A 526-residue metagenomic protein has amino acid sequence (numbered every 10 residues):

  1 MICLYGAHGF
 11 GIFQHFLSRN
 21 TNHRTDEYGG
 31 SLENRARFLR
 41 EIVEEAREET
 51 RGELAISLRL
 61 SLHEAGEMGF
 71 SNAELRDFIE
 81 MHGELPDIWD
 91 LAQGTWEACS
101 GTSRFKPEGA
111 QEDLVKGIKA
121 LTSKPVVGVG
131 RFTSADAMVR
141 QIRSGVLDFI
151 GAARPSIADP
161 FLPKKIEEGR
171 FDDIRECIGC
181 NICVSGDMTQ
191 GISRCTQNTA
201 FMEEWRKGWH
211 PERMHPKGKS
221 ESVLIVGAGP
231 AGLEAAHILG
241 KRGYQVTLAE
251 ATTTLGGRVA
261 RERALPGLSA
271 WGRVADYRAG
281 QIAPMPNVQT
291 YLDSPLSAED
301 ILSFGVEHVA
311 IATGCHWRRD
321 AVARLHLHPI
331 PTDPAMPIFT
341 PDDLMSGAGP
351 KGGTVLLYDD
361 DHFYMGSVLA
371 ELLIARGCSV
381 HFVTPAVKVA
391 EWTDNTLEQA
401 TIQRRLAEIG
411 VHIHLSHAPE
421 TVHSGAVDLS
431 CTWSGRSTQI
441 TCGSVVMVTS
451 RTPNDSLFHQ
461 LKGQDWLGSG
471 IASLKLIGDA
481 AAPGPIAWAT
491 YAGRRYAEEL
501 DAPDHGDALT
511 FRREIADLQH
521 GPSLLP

Functional and structural regions predicted by a protein language model:
M1-V226, P230, E234-V246, R318 (+2 more regions): Flavin-dependent oxidoreductase catalytic cores
G29, S103-K106, R263-L268, H326-L327: Short glycine-enriched, charge-decorated loop/helix-capping segments at active-site entrances that position
M81, G117, R140-Q141, K165 (+5 more regions): Well-formed, non-transmembrane alpha-helical positions, independent of function
E97, S156-D159, T254-G256, R318 (+2 more regions): Short gly/pro/ser/thr-enriched loop/turn and capping motifs at secondary-structure boundaries
K217-L248, T290-G305, T313-D394, W433-S444 (+1 more regions): Rossmann-like dinucleotide/flavin-binding elements
R258-E307, T393-E420, G425-A426: N-terminal Rossmann-like dinucleotide/flavin-binding domain of flavoprotein oxidoreductases that bind FAD/FMN
